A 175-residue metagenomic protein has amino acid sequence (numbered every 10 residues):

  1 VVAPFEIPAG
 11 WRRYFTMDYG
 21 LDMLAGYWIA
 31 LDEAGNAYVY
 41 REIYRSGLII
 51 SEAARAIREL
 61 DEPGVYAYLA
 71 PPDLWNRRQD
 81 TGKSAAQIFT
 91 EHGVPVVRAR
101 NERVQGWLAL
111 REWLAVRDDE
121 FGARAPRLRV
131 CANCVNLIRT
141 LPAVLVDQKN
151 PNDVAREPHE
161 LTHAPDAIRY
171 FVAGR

Functional and structural regions predicted by a protein language model:
V1-M17, D22: ATPase catalytic-site recognition across NTP-hydrolyzing enzymes
R13, L24, Y66, P165: Residue-level detector of short, conserved catalytic/binding motifs and their immediate flanks
D18-G20, D73, I168: Anionic group-transfer/hydrolysis microenvironments
L21, S84, T162: Short, well-structured alpha-helical interface segments that form or flank functional binding sites
L24-A30, R169: Short beta-strand scaffold segments in enzyme catalytic cores
Y27, E33-E157: Mg2+-dependent endonuclease catalytic cores in nucleic-acid-processing enzymes, primarily RNase H-like
P158-R175: Acidic, Mg2+-coordinating catalytic module of metal-dependent nucleases/exonucleases that use a two-metal-ion mechanism
